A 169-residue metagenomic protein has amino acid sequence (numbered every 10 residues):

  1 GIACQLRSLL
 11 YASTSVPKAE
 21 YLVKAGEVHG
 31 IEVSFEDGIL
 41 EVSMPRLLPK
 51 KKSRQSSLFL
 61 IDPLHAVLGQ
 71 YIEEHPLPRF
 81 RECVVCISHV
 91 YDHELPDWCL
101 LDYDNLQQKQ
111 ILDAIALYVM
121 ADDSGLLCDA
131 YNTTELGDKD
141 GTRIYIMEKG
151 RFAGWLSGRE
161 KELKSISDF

Functional and structural regions predicted by a protein language model:
G1-V16, E20, A25-G30, S34-L40: N-terminal targeting/trafficking signals and adjacent low-complexity tails
I2-Q5, Y11, A66-Q70, F152-D168: Charged, low-complexity intrinsically disordered segments and flexible loops
V28-L48, C86-Y91: Short amphipathic
E32-F35, P76-R81, L136: Short glycine/proline-enriched loop/turn "hinge" motifs that connect secondary-structure elements and lie
E36-D37, K52-L60: Long, charged, low-complexity intrinsically disordered regions
L58-L95: An N-terminal amphipathic alpha-helical segment
D92-E135: Short, hydrophobic/π-rich interface segment
S124-D168: C-terminal edge-of-domain segments
